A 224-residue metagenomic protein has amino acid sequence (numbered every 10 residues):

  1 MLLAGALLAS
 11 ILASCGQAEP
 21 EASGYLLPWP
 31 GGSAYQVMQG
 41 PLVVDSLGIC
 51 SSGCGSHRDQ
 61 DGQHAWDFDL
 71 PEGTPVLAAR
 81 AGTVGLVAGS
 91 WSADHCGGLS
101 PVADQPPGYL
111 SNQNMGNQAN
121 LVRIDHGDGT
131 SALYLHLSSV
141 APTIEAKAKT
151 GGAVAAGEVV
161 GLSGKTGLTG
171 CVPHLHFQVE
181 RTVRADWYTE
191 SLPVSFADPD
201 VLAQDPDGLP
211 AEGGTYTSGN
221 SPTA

Functional and structural regions predicted by a protein language model:
L2-I11: Bacterial N-terminal signal peptides
P20-W29, Q36-M38, V102-G108, N112-N114 (+2 more regions): Acidic, glycine-rich catalytic/binding loops that coordinate metals and/or anionic ligands
Q36-R80, V87-S111: Short glycine/threonine/proline-enriched tight-turn/helix- or strand-capping micro-motif at secondary-structure
Q39, L86, H136-S139, K165 (+1 more regions): A residue-level detector for short acidic-glycine micro-motifs
L70-E72, N117, A146-K147: Short, small/polar residue-rich loop motifs at catalytic or cofactor-binding pockets
P75-V87, T143-S163: Short, well-structured beta-strand-loop connectors
A79-I144, P173: Zn2+-dependent peptidoglycan hydrolase active-site motif and core
